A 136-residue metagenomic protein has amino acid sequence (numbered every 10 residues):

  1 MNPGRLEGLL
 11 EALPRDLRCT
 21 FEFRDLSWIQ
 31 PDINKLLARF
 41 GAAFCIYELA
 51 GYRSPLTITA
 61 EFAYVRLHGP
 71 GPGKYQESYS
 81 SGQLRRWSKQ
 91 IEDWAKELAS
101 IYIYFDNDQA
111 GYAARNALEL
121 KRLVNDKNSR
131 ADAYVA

Functional and structural regions predicted by a protein language model:
M1-A136: Residues lining hydrophobic/aromatic ligand-binding pockets adjacent to catalytic sites
